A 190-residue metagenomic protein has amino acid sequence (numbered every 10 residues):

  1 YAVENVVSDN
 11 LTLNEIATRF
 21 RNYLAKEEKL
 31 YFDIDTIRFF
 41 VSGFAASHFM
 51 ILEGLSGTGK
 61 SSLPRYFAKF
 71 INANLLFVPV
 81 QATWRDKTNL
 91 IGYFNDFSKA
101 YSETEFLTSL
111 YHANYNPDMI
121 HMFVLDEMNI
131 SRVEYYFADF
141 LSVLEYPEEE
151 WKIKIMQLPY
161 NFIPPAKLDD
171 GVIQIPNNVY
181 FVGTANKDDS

Functional and structural regions predicted by a protein language model:
Y1-S190: AAA+ P-loop NTPase catalytic core and its hallmark functional loops
